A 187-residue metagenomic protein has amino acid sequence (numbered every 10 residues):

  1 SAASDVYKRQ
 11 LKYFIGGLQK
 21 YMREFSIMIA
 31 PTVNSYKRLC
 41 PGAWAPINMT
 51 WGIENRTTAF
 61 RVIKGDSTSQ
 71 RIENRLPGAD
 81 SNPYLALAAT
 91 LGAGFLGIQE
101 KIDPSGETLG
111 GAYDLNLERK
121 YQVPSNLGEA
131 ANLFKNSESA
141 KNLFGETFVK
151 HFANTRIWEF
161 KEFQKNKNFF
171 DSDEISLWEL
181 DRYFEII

Functional and structural regions predicted by a protein language model:
S1-Y7: Short, small-residue-biased leader/transition segments that mark boundaries at the very start of proteins
K8-R23: A short, structured beta-strand-centered segment in the mid-to-C-terminal lobe of catalytic cores from group-transfer
K8-R9, N82, N126: Secondary-structure junction/capping motif
M22-S26, A30-Q122: C-terminal catalytic subdomain
A112-I187: Acidic, glycine-enriched catalytic cores built around paired aspartates
